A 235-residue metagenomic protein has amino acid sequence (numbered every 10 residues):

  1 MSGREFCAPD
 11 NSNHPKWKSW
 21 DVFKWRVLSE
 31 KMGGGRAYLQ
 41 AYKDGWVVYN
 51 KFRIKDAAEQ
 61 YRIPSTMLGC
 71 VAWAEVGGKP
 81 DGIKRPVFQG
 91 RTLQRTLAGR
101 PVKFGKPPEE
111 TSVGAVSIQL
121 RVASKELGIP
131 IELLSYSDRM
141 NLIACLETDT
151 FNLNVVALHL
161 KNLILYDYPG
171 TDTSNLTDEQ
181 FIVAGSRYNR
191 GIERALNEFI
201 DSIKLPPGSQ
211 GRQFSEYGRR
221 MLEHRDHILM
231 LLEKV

Functional and structural regions predicted by a protein language model:
M1-L28, G45, E59, P107-E110 (+1 more regions): Non-catalytic cell-wall polysaccharide-engagement segments
S19, K24-K106, T150, L165-N175: Export/targeting segments at the very N-terminus of extracytoplasmic proteins
G34-R36, R91, R100, A115 (+2 more regions): Intrinsically disordered, low-complexity regions
C70, G114-S117: Structural recognition of the beta-strand scaffold that forms the well-ordered cores of secreted hydrolase catalytic
A72-E75, Q119-R121, Y188: Active-site-proximal beta-strand/loop segments in catalytic clefts of secreted hydrolases
